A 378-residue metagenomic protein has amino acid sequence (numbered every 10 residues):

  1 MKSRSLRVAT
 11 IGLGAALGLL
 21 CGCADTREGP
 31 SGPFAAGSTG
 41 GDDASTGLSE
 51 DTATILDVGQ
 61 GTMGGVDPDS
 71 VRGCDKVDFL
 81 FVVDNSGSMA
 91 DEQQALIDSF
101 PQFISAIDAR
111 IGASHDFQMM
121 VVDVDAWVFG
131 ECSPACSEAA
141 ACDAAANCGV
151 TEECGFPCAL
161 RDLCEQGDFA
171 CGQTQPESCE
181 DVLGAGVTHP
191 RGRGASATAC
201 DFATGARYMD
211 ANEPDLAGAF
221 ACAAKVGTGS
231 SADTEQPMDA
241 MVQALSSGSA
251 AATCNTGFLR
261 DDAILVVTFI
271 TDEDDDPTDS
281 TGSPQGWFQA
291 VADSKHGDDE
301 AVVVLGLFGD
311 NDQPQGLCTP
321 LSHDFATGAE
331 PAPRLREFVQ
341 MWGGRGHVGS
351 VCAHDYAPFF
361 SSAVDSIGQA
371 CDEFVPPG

Functional and structural regions predicted by a protein language model:
M1-G22, M241: Sec-dependent bacterial lipoprotein signal peptides
R4-A9, G29, M120, R193-A195: Small/flexible residues
V8, G14-A15, C23, F34-A35 (+5 more regions): Residue-level detector of intrinsically disordered, flexible termini and proteolytic processing junctions
L19-R72: Ser/Thr-rich, Pro/Gly/Ala-heavy low-complexity intrinsically disordered linkers and tails of secreted extracellular
A24-D25, I55-G378: Divalent cation-coordinating acidic motifs and surrounding scaffolds that mediate Ca2+/Mg2+/Mn2+/Zn2+-dependent binding
